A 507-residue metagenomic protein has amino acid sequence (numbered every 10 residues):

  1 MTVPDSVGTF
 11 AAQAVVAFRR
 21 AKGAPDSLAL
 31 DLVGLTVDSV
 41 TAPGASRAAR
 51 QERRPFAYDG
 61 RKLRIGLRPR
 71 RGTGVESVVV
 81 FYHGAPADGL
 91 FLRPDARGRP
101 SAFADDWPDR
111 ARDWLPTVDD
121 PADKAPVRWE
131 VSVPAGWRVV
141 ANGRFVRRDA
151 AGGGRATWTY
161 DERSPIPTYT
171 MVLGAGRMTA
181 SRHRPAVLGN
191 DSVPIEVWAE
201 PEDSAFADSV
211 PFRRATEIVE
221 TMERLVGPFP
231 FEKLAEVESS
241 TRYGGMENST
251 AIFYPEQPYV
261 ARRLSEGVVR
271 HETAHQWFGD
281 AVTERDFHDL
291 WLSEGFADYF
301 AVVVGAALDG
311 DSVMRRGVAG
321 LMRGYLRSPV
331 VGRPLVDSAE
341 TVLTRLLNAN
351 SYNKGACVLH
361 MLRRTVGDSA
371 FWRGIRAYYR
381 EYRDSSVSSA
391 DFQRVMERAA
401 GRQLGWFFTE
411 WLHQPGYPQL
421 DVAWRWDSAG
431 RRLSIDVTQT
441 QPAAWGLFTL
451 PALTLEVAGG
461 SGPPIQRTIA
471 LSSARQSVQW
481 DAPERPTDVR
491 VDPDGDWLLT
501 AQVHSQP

Functional and structural regions predicted by a protein language model:
M1-A11, G23, A96-G98, R112 (+2 more regions): N-terminal, polar/Ser/Thr-rich
A11-T36, L115-D119, A125-P134, A390 (+1 more regions): Surface-exposed beta-strand/loop patches in extracellular or lumenal glycoproteins
A12, D105-D109, T117-R270, D298-V302 (+2 more regions): Hydrophobic helix-coil surface modules that form long, contiguous segments used for peptide/substrate interaction
S27-L28, L32-G98, G152-T159, L471-R485 (+2 more regions): A surface-exposed beta-strand-loop module
T36-P43, V140, L404-G405, P418-D492: Beta-strand-rich binding/interaction modules
G72, F81-R128, G176, S181-R184 (+1 more regions): Glycine/proline-rich low-complexity spacer/linker segments in large multi-domain proteins
R163, R263, E294-M361, T365-V366 (+2 more regions): Acidic/His/Gly-enriched intrinsically disordered linker/tail segments that often contain short helix/coil "MoRF-like"
E340, N348-D436, G446: Amphipathic alpha-helical substructures
